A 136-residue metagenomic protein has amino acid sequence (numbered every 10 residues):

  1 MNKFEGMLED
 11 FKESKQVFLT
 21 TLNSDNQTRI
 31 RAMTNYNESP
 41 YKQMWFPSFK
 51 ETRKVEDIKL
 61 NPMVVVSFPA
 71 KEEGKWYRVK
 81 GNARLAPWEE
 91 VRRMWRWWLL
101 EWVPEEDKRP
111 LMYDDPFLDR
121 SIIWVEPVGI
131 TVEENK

Functional and structural regions predicted by a protein language model:
M1-F18: Extreme N-terminal tail/first-helix region
K15-K50, I58, V64-F68, W76-V79: Short beta-strand segments
T21-N23, F68-A70, E106-M112: A short, aromatic/hydrophobic, helix- or strand-capping loop or linear motif that either lines the entrance/gate
F49-R53, L99: Short, solvent-exposed aromatic-acidic interface loops
D57-K59, P69-K71, D114-D115: Short, charge-rich binding segments
R78-K136: Charged, gly/pro-rich active-site loop segments
